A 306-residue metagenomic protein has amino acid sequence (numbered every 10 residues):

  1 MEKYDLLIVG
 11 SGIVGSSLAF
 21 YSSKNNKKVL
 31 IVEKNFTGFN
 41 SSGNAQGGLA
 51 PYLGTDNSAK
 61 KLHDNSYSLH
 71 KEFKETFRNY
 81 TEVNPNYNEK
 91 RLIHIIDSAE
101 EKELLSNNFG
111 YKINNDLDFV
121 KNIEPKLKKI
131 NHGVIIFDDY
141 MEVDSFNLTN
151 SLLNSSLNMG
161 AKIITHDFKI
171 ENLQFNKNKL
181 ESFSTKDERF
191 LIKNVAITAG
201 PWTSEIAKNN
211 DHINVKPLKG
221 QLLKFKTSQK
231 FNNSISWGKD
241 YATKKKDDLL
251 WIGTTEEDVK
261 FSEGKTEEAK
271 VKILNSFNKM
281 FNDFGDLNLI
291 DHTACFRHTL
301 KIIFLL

Functional and structural regions predicted by a protein language model:
E2-V14, L30: Beta1/beta-strand and adjacent pyrophosphate-binding region of the FAD-binding site in flavoprotein oxidoreductases
L6-V9, F183, F190-T203: Short hydrophobic core segments
V14-K24, G47, V83-N88, N194 (+1 more regions): Active-site substrate-recognition segment that forms the wall of the catalytic cavity or substrate channel
S23-G43: Glycine-rich FAD pyrophosphate-binding loop
E33, N115, T149, T165-F168 (+1 more regions): Short loop/edge segments at beta-strand edges and connector loops that shape dinucleotide/nucleotide cofactor-binding
G47-K126, H132: Dinucleotide-binding Rossmann-like beta1-alpha1 core, especially the glycine-rich loop that anchors the ADP
V83-I93, N114-M159, T255-K260: Helix-loop-beta segment of a Rossmann-like dinucleotide-binding subdomain
I163-E181: A conserved short coil-to-beta-strand element within the FAD-binding core of flavoproteins
